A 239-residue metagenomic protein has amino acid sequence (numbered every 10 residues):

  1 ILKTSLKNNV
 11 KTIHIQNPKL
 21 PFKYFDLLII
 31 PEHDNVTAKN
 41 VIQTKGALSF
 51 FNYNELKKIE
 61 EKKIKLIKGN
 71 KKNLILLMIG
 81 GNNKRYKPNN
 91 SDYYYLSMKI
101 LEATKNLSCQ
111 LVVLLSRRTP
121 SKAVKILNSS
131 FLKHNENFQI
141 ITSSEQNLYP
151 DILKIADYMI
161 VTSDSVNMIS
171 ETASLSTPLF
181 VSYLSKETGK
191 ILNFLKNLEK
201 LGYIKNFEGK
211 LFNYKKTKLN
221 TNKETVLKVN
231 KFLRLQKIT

Functional and structural regions predicted by a protein language model:
I1-I13: Glycosyltransferases and closely related glycan-assembly transferases that use nucleotide-activated donors
F22, T37, R85-Y86, T119-K125 (+1 more regions): Short, charged/polar "capping" segments at the starts of alpha-helices and the immediately preceding loops
F22-D92, F207, L211-K216, K223: A nucleotide-sugar donor-handling region in carbohydrate enzymes
L28-I30, Q110-R117, S182-Y183: Short internal beta-strands
N82-L114: Conserved catalytic-core segment of nucleotide-activated headgroup transferases in glycan assembly
N128-N167: Donor nucleotide-activated moiety binding/catalytic core segment of transferases that use nucleotide-activated donors
S176-F180: Structural loop-to-beta junction motif characteristic of Rossmann-like glycosyltransferase folds
L195-T239: Leloir-type glycosyltransferase catalytic cores
